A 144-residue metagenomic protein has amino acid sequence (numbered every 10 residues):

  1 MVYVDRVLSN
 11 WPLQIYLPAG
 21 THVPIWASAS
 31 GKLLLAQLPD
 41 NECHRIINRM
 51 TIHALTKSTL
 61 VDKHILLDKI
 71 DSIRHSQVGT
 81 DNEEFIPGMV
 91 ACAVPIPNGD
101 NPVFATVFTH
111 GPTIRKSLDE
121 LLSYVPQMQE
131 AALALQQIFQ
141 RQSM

Functional and structural regions predicted by a protein language model:
M1-V2: Hydrophobic residues embedded in beta-strands of well-ordered beta-sheets
D5-N10: Acidic-glycine-rich active-site phosphate/pyrophosphate-binding loop
P12-F85: Short, solvent-exposed recognition segments
S28, P39, F85, I96 (+2 more regions): Ubiquitous "structural anchor" signal
Q37-N41, M128-Q136: Short secondary-structure transition/capping segments
R45, A132-M144: Cysteine/selenocysteine-centered motifs that mediate thiol-based redox chemistry or coordinate metal-sulfur cofactors
T51-A54, G111, R115, F139: Short amphipathic alpha-helical interaction patches enriched in hydrophobic/aromatic residues with interspersed Lys/Arg
D62-A131: Extended hydrophobic
